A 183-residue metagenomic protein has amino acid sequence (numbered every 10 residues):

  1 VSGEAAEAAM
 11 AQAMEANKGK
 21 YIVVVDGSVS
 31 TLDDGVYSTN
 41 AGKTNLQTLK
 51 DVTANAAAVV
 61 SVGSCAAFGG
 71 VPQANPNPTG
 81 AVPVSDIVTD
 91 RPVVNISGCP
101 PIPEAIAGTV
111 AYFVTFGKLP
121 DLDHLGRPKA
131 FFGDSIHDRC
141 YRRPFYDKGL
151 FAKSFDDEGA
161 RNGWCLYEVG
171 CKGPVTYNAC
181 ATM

Functional and structural regions predicted by a protein language model:
V1-M183: Iron-sulfur-associated redox domains of electron-transfer enzymes in respiratory and anaerobic energy metabolism
